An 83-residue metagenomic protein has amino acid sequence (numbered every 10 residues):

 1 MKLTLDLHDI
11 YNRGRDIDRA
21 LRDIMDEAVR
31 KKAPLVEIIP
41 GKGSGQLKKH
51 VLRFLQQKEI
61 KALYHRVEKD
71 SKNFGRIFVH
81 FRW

Functional and structural regions predicted by a protein language model:
M1-W83: Long, charged, low-complexity intrinsically disordered regions
